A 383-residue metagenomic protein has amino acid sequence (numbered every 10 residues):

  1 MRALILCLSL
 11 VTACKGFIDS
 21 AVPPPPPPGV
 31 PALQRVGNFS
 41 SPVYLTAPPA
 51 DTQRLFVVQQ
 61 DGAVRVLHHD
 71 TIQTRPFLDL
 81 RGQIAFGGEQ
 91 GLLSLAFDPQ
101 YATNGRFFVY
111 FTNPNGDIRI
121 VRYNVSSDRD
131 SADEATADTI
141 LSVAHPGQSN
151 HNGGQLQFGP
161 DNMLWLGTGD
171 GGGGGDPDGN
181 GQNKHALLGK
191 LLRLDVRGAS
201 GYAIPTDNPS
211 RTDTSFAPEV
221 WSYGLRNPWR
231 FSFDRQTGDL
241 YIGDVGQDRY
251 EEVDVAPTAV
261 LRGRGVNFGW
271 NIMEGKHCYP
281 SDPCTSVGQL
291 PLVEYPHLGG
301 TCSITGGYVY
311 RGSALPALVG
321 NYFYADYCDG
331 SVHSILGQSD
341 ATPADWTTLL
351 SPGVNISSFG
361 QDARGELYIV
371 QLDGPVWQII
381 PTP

Functional and structural regions predicted by a protein language model:
M1-C7: Sec-dependent signal peptide recognition, specifically the positively charged N-region followed immediately by
V11-A13: C-terminal motif of bacterial Sec signal peptides marking the signal peptidase cleavage site
G16-G175, R230-Y250, G300-S339, G365-P381: Acidic, Gly/Ser/Thr-rich repeat motifs that build Ca2+-stabilized beta-propeller blades
R75-Q90, A135-N152, V196-W221, F268-G299: Surface-exposed loop and turn segments in beta-propeller and other repeat-based domains that flank or scaffold
I120-D128, N180-V196, A256-P257: Beta-propeller blade signature
L188, L192-L194, D213-Q236: Loop-centered beta-sheet repeat module
T342-A363: Conserved blade-ending motifs and adjacent loop-strand segments that build the rim/top face of beta-propeller domains
